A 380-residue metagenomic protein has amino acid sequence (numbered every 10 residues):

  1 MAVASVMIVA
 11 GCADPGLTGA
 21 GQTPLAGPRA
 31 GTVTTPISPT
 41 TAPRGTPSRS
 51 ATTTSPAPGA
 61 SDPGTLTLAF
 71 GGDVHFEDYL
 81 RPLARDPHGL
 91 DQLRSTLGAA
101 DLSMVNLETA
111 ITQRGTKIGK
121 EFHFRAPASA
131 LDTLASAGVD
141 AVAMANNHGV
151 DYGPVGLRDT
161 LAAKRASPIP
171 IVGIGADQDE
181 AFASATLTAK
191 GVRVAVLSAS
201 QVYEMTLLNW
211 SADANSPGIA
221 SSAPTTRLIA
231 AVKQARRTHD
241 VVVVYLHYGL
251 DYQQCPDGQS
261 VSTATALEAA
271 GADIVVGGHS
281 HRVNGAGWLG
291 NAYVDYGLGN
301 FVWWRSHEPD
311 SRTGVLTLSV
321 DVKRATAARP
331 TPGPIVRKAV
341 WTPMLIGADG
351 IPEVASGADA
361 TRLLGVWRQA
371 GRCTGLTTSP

Functional and structural regions predicted by a protein language model:
M1-A4: N-terminal export and membrane-targeting signals
V9-G11: C-terminal motif of bacterial Sec signal peptides marking the signal peptidase cleavage site
A13-G31, T35-P39, R44, R49-P380: Acidic, metal/ion-coordinating pockets
